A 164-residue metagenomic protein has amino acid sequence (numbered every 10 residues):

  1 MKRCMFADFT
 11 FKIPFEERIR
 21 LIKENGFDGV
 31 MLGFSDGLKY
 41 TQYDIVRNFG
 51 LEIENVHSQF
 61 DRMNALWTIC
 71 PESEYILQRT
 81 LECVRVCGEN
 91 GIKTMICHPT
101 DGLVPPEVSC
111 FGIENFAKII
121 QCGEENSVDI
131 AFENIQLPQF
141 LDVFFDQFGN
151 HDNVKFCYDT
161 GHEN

Functional and structural regions predicted by a protein language model:
M1-E82, G88, E124, D142 (+1 more regions): N-terminal pre-domain/capping segments
A7-F11, P106-N115, F144-N150, K155: A short, hydrophobic/aromatic-rich structural module that often spans a beta strand with its adjoining loop
F9-F11, D36-L38, Q59-R62, P99-L103 (+2 more regions): Active-site-proximal loop/turn and secondary-structure-junction residues that shape catalytic pockets, frequently
G37-I45, V104-E114, Q139: Active-site-adjacent beta->alpha loops and helix N-cap segments on the catalytic face of soluble alpha/beta enzymes
V56, A117-N164: Acidic/histidine-rich catalytic cores of soluble enzymes
E82, V86, N115-K118: Short, conserved SAM-binding segment of the class I
C83-E107, N126, N134-I135: Active-site groove signature of glycoside hydrolases
